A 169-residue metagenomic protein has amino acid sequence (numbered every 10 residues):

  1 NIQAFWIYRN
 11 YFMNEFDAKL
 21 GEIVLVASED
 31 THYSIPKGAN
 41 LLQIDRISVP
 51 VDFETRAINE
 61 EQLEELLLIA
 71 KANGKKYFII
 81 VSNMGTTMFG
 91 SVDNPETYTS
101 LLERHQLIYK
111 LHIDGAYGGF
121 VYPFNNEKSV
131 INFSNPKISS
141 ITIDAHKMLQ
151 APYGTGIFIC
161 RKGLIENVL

Functional and structural regions predicted by a protein language model:
Q3-V168: Conserved PLP-enzyme active-site core in the AAT-like
